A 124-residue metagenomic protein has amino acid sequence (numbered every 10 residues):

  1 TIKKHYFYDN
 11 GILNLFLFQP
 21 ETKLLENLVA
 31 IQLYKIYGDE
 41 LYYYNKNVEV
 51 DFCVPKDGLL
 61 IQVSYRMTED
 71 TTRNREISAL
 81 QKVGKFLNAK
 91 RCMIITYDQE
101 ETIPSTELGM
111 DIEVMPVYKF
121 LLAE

Functional and structural regions predicted by a protein language model:
T1-L60, Y65: Accessory nucleic acid-recognition modules appended to NTPase machines
Y6, I61, M93-I95, E113-M115: Hydrophobic/aromatic beta-strand patches that form the interior of the parallel beta-sheet core in alpha/beta enzyme
L33, K56, L87, F120-A123: Intrinsically disordered, low-complexity Ser/Thr/Pro/Gly-rich regulatory segments
Y43-Y44, K90-T96: Short, hydrophobic beta-strand segments that form beta-sheet elements in well-ordered domains
V50, E69-T72, E101-S105: Short active-site-adjacent structural elements
S64-R66, T96-D98: Structural motif
R73-F86: Short, charged, amphipathic alpha-helix that recurs within catalytic cores of restriction-modification and other
D98-E124: Domain-level recognition of nuclease-like catalytic cores that cleave nucleotide substrates
